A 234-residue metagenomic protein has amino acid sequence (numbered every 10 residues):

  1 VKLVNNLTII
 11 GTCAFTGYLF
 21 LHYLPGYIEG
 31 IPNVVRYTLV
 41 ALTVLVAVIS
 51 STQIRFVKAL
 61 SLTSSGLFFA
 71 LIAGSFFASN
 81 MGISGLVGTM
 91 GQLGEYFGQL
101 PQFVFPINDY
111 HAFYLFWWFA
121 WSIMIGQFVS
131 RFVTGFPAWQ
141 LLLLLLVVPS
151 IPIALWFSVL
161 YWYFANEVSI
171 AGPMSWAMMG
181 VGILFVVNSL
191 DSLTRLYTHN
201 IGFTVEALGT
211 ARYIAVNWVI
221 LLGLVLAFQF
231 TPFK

Functional and structural regions predicted by a protein language model:
V1, T16-Y37, F128-I151, L193-W218: Helix-loop-helix connectors at the membrane interface of multi-pass transporters/channels
V1-N6, I28-Q53, L115-Q127, G180 (+1 more regions): Transmembrane alpha-helical segments of multi-pass small-molecule transport proteins
K2-G11, F15, S51-F77, L146 (+1 more regions): Membrane-interface loop-to-helix entry segments
I10-I31, V35-R36, F69-G98: Hydrophobic alpha-helical segments and their helix-loop junctions in multi-pass secondary transporters
L71, S75, P152-W156, L224: Alpha-helical transmembrane segments of multipass membrane proteins
G88-V104, V159-S175: Membrane-interface interhelical connector segments
F105-L143: A conserved active-site cap/scaffold subdomain adjacent to cofactor or substrate pockets
A154-L155, W176-K234: C-terminal transmembrane helix pair
